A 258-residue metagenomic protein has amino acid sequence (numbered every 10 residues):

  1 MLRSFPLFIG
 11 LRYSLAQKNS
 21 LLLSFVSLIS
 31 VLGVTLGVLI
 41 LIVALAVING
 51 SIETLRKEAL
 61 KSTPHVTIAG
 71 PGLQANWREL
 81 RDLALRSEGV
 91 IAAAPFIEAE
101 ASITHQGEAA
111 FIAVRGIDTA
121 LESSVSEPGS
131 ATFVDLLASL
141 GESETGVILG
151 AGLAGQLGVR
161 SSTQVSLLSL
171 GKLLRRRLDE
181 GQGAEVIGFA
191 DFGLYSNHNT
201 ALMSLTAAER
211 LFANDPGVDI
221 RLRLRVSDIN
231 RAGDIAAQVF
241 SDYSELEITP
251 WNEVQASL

Functional and structural regions predicted by a protein language model:
M1-L39: N-terminal Sec/SRP start-transfer signal
L15, G33, I48, I52 (+1 more regions): Alpha-helical membrane-interface segments at transmembrane helix boundaries
L39-A113, S123, V134-S143: Hydrophobic, regular-secondary-structure patches
S62-P64, G89, E108-A113, T145 (+5 more regions): Envelope-exposed proteins and targeting segments
E79-L85, P128, I235-Y243: Short amphipathic alpha-helices in soluble, non-transmembrane regions that often serve as interface/regulatory elements
I97, D135-T206: Hydrophobic secondary-structure segments that place a key small or acidic residue at a functional site
A120-G129: Cytochrome P450 core scaffold surrounding the K-helix E-X-X-R motif and the conserved "meander" helix-loop region
L174, L178-L258: Mechanotransmission and gating elements of multispan inner-membrane complexes involved in transport and envelope
